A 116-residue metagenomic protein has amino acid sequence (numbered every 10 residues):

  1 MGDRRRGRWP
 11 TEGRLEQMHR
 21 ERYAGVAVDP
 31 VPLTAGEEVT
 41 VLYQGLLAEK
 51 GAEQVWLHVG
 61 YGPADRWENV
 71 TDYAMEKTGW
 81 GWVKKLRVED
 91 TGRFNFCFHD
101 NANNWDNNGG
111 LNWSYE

Functional and structural regions predicted by a protein language model:
M1-T11: Long, contiguous interaction/targeting segments characteristic of exported/extracellular or secretory-pathway proteins
E12, E16-E53, Y61: A structural signal for beta-rich interaction modules in eukaryotic proteins
A48-D90, N101-E116: Aromatic-rich carbohydrate-binding modules that target alpha-glucans
G92-F96: Exposed beta-strand face motif in extracellular beta-rich ectodomains
